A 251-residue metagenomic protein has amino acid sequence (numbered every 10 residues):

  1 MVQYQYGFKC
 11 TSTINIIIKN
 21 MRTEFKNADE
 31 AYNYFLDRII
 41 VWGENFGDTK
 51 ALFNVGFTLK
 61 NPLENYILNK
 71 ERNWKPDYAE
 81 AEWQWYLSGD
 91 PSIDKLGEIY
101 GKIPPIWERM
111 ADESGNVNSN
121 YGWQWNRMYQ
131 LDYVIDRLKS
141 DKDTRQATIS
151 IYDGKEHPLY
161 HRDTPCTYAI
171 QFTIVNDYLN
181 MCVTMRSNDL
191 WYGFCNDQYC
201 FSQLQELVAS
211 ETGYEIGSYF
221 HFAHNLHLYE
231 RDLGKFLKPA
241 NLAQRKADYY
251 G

Functional and structural regions predicted by a protein language model:
Q3-Y6: Low-complexity, intrinsically disordered or signal/transmembrane-proximal segments
F8-G251: Terminal, non-catalytic protein-protein interaction segments that mediate quaternary/complex assembly
